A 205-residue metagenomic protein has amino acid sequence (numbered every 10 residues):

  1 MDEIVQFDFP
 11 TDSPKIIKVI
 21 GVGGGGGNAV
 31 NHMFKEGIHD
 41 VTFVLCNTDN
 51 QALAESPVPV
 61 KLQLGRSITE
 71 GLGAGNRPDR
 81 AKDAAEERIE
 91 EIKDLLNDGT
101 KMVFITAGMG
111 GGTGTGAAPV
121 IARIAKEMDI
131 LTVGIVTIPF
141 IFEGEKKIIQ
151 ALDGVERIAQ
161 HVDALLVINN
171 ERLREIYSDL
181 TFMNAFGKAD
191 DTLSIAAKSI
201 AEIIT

Functional and structural regions predicted by a protein language model:
M1-T205: Tubulin/FtsZ superfamily GTPase core signature
